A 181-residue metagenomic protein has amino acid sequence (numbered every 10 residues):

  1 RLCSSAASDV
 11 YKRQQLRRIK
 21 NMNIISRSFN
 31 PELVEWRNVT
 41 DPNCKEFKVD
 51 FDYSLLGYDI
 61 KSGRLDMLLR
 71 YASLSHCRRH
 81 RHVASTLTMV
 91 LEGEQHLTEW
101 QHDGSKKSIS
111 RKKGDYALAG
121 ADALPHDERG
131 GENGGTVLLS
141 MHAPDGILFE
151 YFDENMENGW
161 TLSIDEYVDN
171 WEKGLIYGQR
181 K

Functional and structural regions predicted by a protein language model:
R1-Q14: Single conserved hydrophobic/aromatic residue that forms the stacking wall/gate of nucleotide- or nucleobase-binding
Q15-G63, K107-S108, D153-N158, I164-K181: A short, N-terminal "cap"/entry segment at the start of jelly-roll beta-barrel domains of the cupin/DSBH fold
Y53-L55, D66-R70, L87, S108 (+2 more regions): Conserved hydrophobic/aromatic beta-strand scaffold that supports enzyme active sites
G63-R81, A121-A123: Conserved short histidine dyad/triad with adjacent acidic residue
S73-L74, H82-H102: Glycine- and acidic-residue-biased ligand/ion/polar-headgroup-sensing regions
Q101-A123: Short acidic-glycine-tyrosine-enriched beta hairpin
K112, A121-L148: Ligand-binding loop in jelly-roll beta-barrel domains
